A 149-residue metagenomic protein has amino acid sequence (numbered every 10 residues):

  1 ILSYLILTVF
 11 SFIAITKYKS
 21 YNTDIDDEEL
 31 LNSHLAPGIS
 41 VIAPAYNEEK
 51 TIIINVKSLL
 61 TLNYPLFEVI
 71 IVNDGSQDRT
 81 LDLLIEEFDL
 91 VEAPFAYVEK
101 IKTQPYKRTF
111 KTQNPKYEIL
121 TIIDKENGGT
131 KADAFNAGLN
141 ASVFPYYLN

Functional and structural regions predicted by a protein language model:
I1-S33: N-terminal membrane-anchoring/stem segments of glycan-assembly enzymes
D24-N149: Internal catalytic domains of large membrane-associated glycosyltransferases
